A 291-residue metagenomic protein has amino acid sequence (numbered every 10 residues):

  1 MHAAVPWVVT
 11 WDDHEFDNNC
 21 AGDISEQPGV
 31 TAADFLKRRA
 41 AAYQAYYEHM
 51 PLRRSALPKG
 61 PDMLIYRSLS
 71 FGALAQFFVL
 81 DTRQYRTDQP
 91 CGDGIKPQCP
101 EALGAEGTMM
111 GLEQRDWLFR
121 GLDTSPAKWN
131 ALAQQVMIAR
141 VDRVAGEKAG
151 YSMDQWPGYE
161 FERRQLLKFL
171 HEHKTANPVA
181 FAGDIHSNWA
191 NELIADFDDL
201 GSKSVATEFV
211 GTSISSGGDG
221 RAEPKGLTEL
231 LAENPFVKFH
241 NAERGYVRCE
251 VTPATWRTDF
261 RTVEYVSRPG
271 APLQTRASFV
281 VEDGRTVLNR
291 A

Functional and structural regions predicted by a protein language model:
M1-A291: Metal-dependent phosphoester/phosphodiester hydrolase catalytic core
